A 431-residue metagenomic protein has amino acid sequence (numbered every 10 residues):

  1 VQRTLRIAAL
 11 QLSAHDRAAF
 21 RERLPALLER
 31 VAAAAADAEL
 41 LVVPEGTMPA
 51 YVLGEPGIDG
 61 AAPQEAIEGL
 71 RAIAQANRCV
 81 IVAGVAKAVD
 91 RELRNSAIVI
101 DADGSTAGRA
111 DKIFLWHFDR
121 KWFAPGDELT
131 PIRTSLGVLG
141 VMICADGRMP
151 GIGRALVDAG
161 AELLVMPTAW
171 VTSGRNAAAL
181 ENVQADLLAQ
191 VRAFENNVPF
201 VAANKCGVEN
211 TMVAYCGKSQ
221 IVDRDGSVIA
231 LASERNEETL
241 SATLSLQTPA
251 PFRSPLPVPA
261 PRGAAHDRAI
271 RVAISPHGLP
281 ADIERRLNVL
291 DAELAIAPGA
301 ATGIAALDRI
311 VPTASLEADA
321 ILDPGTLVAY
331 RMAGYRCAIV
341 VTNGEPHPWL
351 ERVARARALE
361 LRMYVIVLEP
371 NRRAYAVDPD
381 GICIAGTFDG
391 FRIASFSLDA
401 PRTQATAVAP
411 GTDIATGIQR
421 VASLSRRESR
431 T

Functional and structural regions predicted by a protein language model:
Q2-A14, A265-G278: Short beta-strand segments enriched in small/hydrophobic residues
L10, I100, M142, V201-A203 (+3 more regions): Short hydrophobic segments within beta-strands
L12, E45-G46, G84-A86, I143 (+7 more regions): Active-site-proximal beta-strand/loop segments in catalytic clefts of secreted hydrolases
R17-R109, W170-V198, A273-V311, G344-M363: Cys-nucleophile CN-hydrolase/nitrilase-fold catalytic domain and related Cys-dependent amidase chemistry that acts on
R17-R23, L27, A34, G60-A61 (+11 more regions): Eukaryotic scaffold repeat domains enriched in small/polar residues
A62-V82, R148-E238, L294-I296, P324-F391: CN hydrolase (nitrilase-like) catalytic-core segments centered on the catalytic cysteine and neighboring Lys/Glu
A88-L187, S245-A264, V289, G299-R336 (+5 more regions): Active-site catalytic loop in hydrolytic enzyme cores
K121-F123, T130-P131, R192, P199-A269 (+3 more regions): C-terminal beta-strand edge segments of enzyme domains
